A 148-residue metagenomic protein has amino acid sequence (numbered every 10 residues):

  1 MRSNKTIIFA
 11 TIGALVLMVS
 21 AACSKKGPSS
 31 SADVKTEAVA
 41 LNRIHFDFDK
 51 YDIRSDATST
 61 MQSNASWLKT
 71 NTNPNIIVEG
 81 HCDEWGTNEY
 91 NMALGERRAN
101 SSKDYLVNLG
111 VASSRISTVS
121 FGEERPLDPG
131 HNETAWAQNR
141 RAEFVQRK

Functional and structural regions predicted by a protein language model:
M1-C23: Sec-dependent bacterial lipoprotein signal peptides
V19-N75: Periplasmic peptidoglycan-binding/tethering modules of Gram-negative envelope proteins
E37-A38, T70-N71, S113, A135-Q138: Extracellular/periplasmic catalytic domains that process cell-envelope and extracellular macromolecules
K50, E84-W85: Acidic catalytic loop of the alpha/beta-hydrolase fold
T58, Q62-A65, N91, A99 (+1 more regions): Extracytoplasmic/secreted envelope proteins and their assembly/folding machinery, especially bacterial periplasmic
T72-H81, E96-L127, R140-K148: A non-catalytic structural micro-motif
N88: Active-site loop immediately N-terminal to the catalytic Tyr-X3-Lys motif of short-chain dehydrogenase/reductase
P129-N132: Short beta-alpha junctions and helix-cap segments that line functional grooves
